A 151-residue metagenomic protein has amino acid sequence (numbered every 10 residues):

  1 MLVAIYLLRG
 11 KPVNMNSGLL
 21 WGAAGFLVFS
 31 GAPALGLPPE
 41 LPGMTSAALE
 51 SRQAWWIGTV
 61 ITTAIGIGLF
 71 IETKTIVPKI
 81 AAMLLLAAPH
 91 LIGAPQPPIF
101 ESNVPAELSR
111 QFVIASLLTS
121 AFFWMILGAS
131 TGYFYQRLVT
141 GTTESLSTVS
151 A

Functional and structural regions predicted by a protein language model:
M1, G18-L35, T59, L84-G93 (+1 more regions): Alpha-helical transmembrane segments of multi-pass integral membrane proteins
M1-L2, Y6, T148-S150: N-terminal topogenic module of multi-pass integral membrane proteins
L2, A64, A129-S130: Membrane-embedded alpha-helical segments of small multi-pass membrane proteins
Y6-S17, L69-V77: Membrane-interface helix-boundary motifs at transmembrane edges
L8-G25, L41-E50: Alpha-helical transmembrane segments with an aromatic anchor "belt"
L35-G43, I99-E101: Juxtamembrane "helix-exit" motif on the non-cytosolic side of transmembrane helices
P39-K74: A contiguous pocket-lining binding segment that forms or flanks enzyme active sites
R52-W55, I71-A151: C-terminal transmembrane helix-loop-helix hairpin of multi-pass membrane proteins
